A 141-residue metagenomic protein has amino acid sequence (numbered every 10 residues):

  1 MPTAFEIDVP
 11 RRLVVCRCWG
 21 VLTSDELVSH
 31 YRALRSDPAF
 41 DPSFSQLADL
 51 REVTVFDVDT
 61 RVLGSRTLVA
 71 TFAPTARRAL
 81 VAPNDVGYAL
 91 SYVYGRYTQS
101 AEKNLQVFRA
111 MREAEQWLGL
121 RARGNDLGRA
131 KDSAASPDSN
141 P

Functional and structural regions predicted by a protein language model:
M1-P141: Amphipathic, Lys/Arg-enriched alpha-helical "gate/interface" segment within cytosolic domains that mediates
